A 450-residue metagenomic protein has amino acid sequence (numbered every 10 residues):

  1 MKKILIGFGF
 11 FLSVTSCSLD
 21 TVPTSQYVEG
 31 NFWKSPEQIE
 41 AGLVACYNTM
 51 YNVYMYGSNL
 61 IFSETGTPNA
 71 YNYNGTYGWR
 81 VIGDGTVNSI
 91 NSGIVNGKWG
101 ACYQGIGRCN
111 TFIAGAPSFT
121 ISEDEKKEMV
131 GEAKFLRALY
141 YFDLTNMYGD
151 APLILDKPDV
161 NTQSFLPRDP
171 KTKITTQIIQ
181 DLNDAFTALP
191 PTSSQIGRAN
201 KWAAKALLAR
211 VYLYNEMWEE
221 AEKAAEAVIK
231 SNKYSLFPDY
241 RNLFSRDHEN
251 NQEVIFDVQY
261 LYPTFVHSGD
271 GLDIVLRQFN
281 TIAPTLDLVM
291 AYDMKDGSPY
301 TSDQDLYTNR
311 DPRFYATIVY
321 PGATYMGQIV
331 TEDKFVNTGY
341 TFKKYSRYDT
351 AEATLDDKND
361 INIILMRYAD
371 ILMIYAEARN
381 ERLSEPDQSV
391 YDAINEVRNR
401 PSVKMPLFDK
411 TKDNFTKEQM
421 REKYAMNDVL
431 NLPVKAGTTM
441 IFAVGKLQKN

Functional and structural regions predicted by a protein language model:
M1-S25: Bacterial Sec-dependent N-terminal signal peptides
S18-G78, A151, T175, N183-F186 (+2 more regions): An aromatic- and glycine-enriched ligand-binding surface/loop that stacks and positions planar moieties
P36, E40-V44, N48-Y54, G75-Y148 (+8 more regions): Conserved, well-structured interaction surfaces
D124-G131, S193-A203, R241-L243, K412-N414: A glycine-rich, coil/turn loop motif that links secondary-structure elements
P312-N399: C-terminal substrate/ligand-recognition segments
I394-N450: C-terminal structured "cap/appendage" subdomains that terminate the fold
